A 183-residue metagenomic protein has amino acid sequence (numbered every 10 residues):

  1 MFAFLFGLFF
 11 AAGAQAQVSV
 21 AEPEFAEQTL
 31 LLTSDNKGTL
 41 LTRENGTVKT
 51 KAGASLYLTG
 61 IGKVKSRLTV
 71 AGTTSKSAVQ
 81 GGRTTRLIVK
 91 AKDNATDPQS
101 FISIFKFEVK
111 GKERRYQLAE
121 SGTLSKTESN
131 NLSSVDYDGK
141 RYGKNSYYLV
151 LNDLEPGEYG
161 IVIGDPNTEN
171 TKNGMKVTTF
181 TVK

Functional and structural regions predicted by a protein language model:
F2-A11: Bacterial N-terminal signal peptides
G13-Q15: Signal peptide processing junction and immediate N-terminal pro/mature segment of secreted/exported proteins
Q17-S125, D165-K183: Primarily secretory-pathway and cell-envelope proteins
Q80-G82, Y142, L154: Surface-exposed coil/turn segments at beta-strand junctions on protein surfaces, enriched
L118-G143: Extended, solvent-exposed segments with strong compositional bias
D138, Y148-V150, T179-T181: Generic structural detector for well-ordered beta-strands
K144-Y147, M175: Short, surface-exposed coil-to-beta transition loops
N145, N152-V162: A glycine-anchored, Pro-Gly-centered beta-turn/N-cap motif
